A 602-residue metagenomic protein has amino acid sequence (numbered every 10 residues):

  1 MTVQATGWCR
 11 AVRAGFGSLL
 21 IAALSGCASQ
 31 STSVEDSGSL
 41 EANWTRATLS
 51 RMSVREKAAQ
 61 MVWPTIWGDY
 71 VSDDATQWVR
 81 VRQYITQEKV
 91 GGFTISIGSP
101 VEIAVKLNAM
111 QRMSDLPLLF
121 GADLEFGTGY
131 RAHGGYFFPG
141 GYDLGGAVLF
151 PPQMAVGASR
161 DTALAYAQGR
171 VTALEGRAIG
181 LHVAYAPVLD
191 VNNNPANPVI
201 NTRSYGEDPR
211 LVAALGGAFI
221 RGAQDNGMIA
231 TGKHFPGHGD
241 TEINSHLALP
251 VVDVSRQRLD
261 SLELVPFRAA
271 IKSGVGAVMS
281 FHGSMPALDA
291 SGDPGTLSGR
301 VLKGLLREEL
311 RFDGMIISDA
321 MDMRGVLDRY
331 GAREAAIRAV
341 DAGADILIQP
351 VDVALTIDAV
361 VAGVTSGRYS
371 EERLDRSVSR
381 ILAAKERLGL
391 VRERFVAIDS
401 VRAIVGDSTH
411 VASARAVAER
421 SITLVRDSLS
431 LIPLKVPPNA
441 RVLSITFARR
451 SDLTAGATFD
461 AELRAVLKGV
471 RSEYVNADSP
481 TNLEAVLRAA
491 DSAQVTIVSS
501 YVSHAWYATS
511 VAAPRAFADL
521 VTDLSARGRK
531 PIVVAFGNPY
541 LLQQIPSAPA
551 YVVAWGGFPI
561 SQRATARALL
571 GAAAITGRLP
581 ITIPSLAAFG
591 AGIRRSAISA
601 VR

Functional and structural regions predicted by a protein language model:
T2-L19: Bacterial N-terminal signal peptides that target proteins for export
C27-Q83, E308, R329-R602: Preference for extracellular/luminal or secreted protein segments
V34-N108, R112-M113, P117, G127-L144: DNA-contacting surface of Y-family translesion DNA polymerases
W44, S50-S53, E102-L118, A122 (+4 more regions): Second-shell residues forming the walls of enzyme active-site clefts
V54-M61, E88-G92, S114-L118, R177-V183 (+8 more regions): Loop/turn elements at helix/coil->beta-strand transitions in domains of secreted/extracellular proteins
M61, T65-W67, V81-P100, Y185 (+4 more regions): Short acidic, glycine-rich surface-loop motifs adjacent to enzyme active sites
P64-T76, Q153-L164, A248-L262, R324-R329: Active-site mouth loops of central-metabolism enzymes
W67-V71, G98-V101, E125-G129, L189-N193 (+8 more regions): Solvent-exposed loop/turn segments at secondary-structure junctions within structured extracellular/periplasmic domains
